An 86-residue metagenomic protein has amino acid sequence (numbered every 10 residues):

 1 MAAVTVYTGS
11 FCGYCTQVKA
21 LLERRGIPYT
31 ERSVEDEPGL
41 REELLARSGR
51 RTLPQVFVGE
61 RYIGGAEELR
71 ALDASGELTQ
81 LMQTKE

Functional and structural regions predicted by a protein language model:
M1-P28: Local sequence-structure signature of Cys/Sec-based thiol-disulfide redox active-site neighborhoods
G13, G39, G64: Short alpha-helical
P28, T84-E86: Bateman/CBS regulatory modules and CBS-like beta-alpha motifs in cytosolic regions of diverse proteins
P28-L40: Thiol-based oxidoreductase modules, predominantly thioredoxin-like and allied folds used for disulfide exchange
R41-L45: Short secondary-structure transition/capping segments
A46-T52: Thiol/disulfide oxidoreductase modules built on the thioredoxin-like
V58-T84: Non-catalytic, surface beta->alpha helical segment in thiol-disulfide oxidoreductase systems
